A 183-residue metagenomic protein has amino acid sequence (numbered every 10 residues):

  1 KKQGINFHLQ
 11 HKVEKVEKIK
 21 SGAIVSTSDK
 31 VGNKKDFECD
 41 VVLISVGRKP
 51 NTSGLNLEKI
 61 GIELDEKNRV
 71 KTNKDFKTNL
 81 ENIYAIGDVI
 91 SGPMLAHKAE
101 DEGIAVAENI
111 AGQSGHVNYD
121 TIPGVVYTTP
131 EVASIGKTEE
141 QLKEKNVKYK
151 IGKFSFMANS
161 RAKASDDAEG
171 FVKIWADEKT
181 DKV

Functional and structural regions predicted by a protein language model:
K1-F7: Helical element adjacent to the flavin cofactor pocket in flavoenzyme catalytic cores
K2, V13-K15, R48-N51, V89-V183: Mid-to-C-terminal Rossmann-like scaffold of FAD/NAD(P)H-dependent oxidoreductases
N6, E63, K148-K150: Conserved beta-strand segments of alpha/beta enzyme cores
L9-G22: A conserved short coil-to-beta-strand element within the FAD-binding core of flavoproteins
L9-H11, T27, E66, K153-S155: Short loop/edge segments at beta-strand edges and connector loops that shape dinucleotide/nucleotide cofactor-binding
K20, E66, E178-T180: Short acidic-glycine loop/turn motifs at beta-strand connectors
D29-V31: PAS-family sensory domains
D36-A111, H116-V117: FAD-site-proximal beta/loop scaffold in flavoenzymes
